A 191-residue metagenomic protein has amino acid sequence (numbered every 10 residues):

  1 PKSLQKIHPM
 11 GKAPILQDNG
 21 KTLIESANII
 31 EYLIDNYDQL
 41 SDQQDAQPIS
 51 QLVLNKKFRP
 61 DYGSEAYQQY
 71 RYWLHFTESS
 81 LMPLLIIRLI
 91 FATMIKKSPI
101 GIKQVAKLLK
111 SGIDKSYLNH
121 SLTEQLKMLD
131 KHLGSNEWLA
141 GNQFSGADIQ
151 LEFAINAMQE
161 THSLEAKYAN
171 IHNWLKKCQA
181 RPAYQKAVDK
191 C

Functional and structural regions predicted by a protein language model:
P1-G112: GST-like domain detector, emphasizing the conserved glutathione-binding G-site in the N-terminal thioredoxin-like
L16, D148, R181: Conserved G/P- and acidic residue-centered "switch" motifs that form tight phosphate/ATP-binding loops in soluble
N28, N170, A183: Residue-level recognition of oxygen-bearing side chains
I34-D38, G134, Q179-A180: Residues at helix-coil transition
Q43, Q47, Q51, W73-K176: GST-like fold's C-terminal all-alpha helical module
A180-C191: C-terminal or late-domain output modules
